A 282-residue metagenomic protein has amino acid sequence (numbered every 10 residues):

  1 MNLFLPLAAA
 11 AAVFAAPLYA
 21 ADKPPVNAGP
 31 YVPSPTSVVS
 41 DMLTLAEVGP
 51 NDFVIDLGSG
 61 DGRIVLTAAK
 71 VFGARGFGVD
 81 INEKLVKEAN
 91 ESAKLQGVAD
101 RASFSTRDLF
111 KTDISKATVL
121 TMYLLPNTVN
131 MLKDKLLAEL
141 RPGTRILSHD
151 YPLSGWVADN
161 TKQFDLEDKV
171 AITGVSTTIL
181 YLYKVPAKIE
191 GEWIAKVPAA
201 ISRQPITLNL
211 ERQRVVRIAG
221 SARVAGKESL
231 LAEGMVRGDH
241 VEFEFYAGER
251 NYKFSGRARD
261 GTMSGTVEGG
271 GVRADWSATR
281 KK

Functional and structural regions predicted by a protein language model:
P33-N51: Conserved alpha-helix/loop element of class I SAM-dependent methyltransferases that forms part of the SAM/SAH-binding
N51-G60: Conserved class I S-adenosyl-L-methionine
G62-L66: Glycine-rich SAM-binding Motif I of class I
R75-D80: Conserved SAM-binding motif I beta-strand of class I
E83-K116: S-adenosyl-L-methionine
G143-S154: Conserved beta-strand signature within the Rossmann-like core of class I S-adenosyl-L-methionine
P152-I194: Active-site capping/gating segments
A187-K282: Central antiparallel beta-sheet cores of small beta-barrel/beta-sandwich binding domains
